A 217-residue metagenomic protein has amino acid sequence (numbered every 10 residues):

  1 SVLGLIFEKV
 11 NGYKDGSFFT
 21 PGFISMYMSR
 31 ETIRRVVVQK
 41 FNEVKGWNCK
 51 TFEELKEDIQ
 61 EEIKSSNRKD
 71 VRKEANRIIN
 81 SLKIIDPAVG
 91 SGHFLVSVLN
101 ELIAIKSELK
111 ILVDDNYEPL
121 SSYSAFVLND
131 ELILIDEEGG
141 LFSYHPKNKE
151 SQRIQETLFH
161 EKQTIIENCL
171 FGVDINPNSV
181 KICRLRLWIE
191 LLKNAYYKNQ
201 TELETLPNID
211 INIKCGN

Functional and structural regions predicted by a protein language model:
S1-I165, S179: Class I S-adenosyl-L-methionine
E101-I105, I189-E190, N194: Signature of the SF2 helicase/ATPase Hel1-core->accessory helical subdomain module
F171-V173: Conserved SAM-binding motif I beta-strand of class I
N176: Conserved SAM/SAH-binding beta-strand->alpha-helix loop
C183: Conserved SAM-binding loop
N194-N208: Coupling/hinge elements of helicase-like and P-loop NTPase modules
D210-I213: AMP-binding/adenylate-forming catalytic domain of the ANL superfamily
